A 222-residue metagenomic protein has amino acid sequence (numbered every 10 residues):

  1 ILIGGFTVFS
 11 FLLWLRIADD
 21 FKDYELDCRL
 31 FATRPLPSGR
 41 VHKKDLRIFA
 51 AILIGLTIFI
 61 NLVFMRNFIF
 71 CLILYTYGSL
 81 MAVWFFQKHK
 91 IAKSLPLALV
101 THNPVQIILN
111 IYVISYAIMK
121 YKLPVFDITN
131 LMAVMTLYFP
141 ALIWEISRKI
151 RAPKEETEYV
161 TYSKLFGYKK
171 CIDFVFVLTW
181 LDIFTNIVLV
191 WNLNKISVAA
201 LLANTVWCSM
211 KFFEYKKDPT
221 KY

Functional and structural regions predicted by a protein language model:
I1-A18, C28, L72-S79, T129-W144: Membrane-embedded alpha-helical segments that form the functional core of polytopic membrane enzymes, especially those
I1-G4, L56-F70, L109-M135, F184-S197: Helix-coil boundary and interhelical linker segments in multi-pass alpha-helical membrane proteins
D19-S38, L142-F174: Cytosolic, membrane-interface loops and tails of multi-pass inner-membrane proteins
L30-L72, F166-L193: Multi-pass membrane catalytic core of lipid/isoprenoid biosynthesis enzymes
P37-I48, V83-I107, K149, K154 (+2 more regions): Interhelical loop and helix-boundary elements at the membrane-water interface of polytopic inner-membrane proteins
D45-M119: Intramembrane alpha-helical segments
I73-Y77, V198-F212: Hydrophobic alpha-helical membrane segments
H102-I114, L131-R148, G167-T185: Alpha-helical transmembrane segments of multi-pass integral membrane proteins
